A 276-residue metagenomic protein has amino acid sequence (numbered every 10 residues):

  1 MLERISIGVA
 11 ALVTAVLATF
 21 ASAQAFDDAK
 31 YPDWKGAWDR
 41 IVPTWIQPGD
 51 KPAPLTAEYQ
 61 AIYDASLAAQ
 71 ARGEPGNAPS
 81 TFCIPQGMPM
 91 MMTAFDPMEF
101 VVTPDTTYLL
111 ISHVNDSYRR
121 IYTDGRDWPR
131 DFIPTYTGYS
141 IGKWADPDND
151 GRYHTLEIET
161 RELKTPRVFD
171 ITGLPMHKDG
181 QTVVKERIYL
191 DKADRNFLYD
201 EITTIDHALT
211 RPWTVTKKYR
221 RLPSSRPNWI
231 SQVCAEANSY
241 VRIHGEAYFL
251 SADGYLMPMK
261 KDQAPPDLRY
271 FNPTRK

Functional and structural regions predicted by a protein language model:
L2-S6, T19-K276: Hydrophobic small-molecule pocket/channel-lining residues, especially in calycin-type beta-barrels
A10-F20: Hydrophobic helical h-region of N-terminal Sec-dependent signal peptides in bacterial secretory/periplasmic proteins
